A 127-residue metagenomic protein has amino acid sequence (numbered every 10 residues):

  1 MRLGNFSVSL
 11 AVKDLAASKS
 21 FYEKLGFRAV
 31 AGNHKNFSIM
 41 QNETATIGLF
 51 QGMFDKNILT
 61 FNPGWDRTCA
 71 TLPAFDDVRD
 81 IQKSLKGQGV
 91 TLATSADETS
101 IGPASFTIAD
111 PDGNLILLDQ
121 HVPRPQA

Functional and structural regions predicted by a protein language model:
M1-S20, Q120-A127: N-terminal beta-strand motif that seeds the catalytic metal site of vicinal oxygen chelate
L3, K35, I101-P103: Loop/turn position at the start of each blade in beta-propeller repeats
K13-A16, M53-F54, F61-L115: Vicinal oxygen chelate
S20-K24, D112: Structural preference for long, well-ordered alpha-helical segments within the folded cores of structured domains
E23-V30, V90: Conserved acetyl-CoA-binding loop of GNAT-fold acetyltransferases
R28-C69, L115-Q120: Conserved short beta-strand elements that form part of the metal-binding/catalytic scaffold of enzyme active sites
